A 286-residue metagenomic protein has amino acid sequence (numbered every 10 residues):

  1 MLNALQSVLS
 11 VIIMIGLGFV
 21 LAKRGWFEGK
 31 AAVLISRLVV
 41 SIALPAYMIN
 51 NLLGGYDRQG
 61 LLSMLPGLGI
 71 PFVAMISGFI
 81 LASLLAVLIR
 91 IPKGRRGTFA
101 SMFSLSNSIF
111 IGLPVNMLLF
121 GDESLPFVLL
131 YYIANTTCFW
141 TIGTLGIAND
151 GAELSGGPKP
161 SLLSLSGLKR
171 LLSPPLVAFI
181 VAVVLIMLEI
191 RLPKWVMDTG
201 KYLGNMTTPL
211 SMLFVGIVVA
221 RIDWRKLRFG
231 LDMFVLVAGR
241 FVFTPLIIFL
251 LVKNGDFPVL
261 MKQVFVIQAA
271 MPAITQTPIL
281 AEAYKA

Functional and structural regions predicted by a protein language model:
M1-A286: Alpha-helical transmembrane segments of multi-pass small-molecule/ion transporters
